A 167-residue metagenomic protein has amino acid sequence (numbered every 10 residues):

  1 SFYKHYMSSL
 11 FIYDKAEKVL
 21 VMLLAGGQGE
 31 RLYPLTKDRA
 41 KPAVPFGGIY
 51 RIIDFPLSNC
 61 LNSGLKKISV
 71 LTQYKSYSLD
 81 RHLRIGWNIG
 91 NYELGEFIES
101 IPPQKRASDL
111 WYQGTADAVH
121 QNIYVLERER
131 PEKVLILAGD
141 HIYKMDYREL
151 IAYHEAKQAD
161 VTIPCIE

Functional and structural regions predicted by a protein language model:
F2-L24, R31-K37, P45-Y153: Conserved N-terminal catalytic core of the sugar/cofactor nucleotidyltransferase
M145-E167: Conserved donor-nucleotide/metal-binding helix-loop-beta segment in metal-dependent transferases, i.e., the alpha-helix
